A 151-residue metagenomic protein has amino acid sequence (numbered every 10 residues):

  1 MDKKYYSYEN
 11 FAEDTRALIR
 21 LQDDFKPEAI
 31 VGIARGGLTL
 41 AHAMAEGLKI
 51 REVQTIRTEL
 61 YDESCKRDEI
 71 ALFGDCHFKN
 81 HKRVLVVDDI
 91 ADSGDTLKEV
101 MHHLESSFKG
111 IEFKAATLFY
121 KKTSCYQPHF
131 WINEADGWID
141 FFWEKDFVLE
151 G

Functional and structural regions predicted by a protein language model:
M1-G151: PRPP-associated nucleotide enzymes
